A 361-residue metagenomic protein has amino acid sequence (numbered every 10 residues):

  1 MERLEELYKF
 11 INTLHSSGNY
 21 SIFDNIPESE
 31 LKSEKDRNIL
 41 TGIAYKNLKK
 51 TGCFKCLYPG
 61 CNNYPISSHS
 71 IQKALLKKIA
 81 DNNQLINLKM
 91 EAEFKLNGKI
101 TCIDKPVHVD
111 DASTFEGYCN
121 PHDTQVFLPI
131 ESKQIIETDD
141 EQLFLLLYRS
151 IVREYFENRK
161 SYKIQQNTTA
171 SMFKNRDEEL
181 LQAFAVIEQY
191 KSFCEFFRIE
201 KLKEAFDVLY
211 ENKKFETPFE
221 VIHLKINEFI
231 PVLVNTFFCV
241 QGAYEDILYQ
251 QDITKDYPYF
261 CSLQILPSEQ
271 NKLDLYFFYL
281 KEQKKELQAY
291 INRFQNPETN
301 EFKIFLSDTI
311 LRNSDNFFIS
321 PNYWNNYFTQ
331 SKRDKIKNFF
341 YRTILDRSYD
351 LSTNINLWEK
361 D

Functional and structural regions predicted by a protein language model:
E2-I130: An N-terminal structural lobe/cap that precedes and organizes the functional/catalytic core across diverse proteins
Y8, T41-G42, L145, V152 (+5 more regions): Generic detector of well-ordered alpha-helical segments enriched in charged/polar residues, highlighting helical
N12, N19, N25, N38 (+20 more regions): Detector for Asparagine
E34-Y45, T51-K55, S161-T168, E179-F196: Metal-centered catalytic cores of metalloenzymes
Q72, C119, D139, F328-T329: Helix N-cap and loop-to-helix transition residues
Q84-A185: Internal, well-ordered alpha/beta segment that forms a basic, Gly-enriched binding/recognition surface
A183-D361: Charge-dense, low-complexity intrinsically disordered regions
